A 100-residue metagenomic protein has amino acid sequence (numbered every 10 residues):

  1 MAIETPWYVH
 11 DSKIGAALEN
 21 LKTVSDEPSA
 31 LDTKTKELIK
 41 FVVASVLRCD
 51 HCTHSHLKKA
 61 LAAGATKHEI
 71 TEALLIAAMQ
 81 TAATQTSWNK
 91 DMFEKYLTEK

Functional and structural regions predicted by a protein language model:
M1-E37, K59-A62, S87-K100: Acidic, glycine/proline-rich low-complexity segments that act as flexible tails and inter-domain linkers
V24-P28, S45, A77-Q80: Alpha-helix C-capping/helix-to-loop hinge sites
I39, S45-S55: Short, thiol/selenol-centered motifs that function as redox-active sites or metal-ligating centers
K40, A44, E72-L75: Generic alpha-helical structural context detector
A44-S45, N89: A generic structural signal for short
V46, A62-A63: Alpha-helix C-terminal capping segments
T71-Y96: C-terminal structural segments of small proteins and small subunits
